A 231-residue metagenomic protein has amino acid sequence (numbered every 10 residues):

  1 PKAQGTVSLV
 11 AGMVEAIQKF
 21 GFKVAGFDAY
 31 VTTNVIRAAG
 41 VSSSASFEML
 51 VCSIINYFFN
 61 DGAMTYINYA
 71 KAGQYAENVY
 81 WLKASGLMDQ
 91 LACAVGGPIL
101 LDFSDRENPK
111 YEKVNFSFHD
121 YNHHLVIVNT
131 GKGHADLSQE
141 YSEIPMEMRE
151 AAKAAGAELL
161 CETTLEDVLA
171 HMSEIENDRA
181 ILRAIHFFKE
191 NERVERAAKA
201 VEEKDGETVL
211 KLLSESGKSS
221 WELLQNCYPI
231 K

Functional and structural regions predicted by a protein language model:
P1-A3, L100-K231: C-terminal nucleotide
P1-D120: Gly/Ser-rich oxyanion-binding loop with an adjacent helix/lid that shapes the negatively charged ligand pocket
